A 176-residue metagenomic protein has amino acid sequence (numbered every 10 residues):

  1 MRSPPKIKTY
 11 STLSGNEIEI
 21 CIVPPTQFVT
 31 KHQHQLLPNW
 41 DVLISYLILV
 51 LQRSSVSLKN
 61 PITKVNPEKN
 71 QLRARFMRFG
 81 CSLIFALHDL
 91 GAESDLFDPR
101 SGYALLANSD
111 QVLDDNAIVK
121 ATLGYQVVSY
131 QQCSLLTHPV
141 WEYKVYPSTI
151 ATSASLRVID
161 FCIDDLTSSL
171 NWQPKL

Functional and structural regions predicted by a protein language model:
M1-K175: Auxiliary alpha/beta "docking" domains used to position bulky ligands
